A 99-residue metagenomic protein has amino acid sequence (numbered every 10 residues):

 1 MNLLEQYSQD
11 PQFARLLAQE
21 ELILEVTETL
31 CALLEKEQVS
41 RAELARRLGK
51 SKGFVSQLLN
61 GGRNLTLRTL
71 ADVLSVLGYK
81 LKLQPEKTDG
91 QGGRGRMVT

Functional and structural regions predicted by a protein language model:
M1-A32, G92-V98: N-terminal flexible/basic segments that precede or flank functional cores
L34, A45, L74: The alpha-helix within a helix-turn-helix
Q38-F54: Short alpha-helical DNA-recognition segment
S40, T66-T69: Residues that mark the N-terminal boundary/hinge immediately upstream of a DNA-recognition element
R68-Q84: DNA major-groove recognition helix of helix-turn-helix/homeodomain DNA-binding modules
P85-G92: Short amphipathic recognition helices of helix-turn-helix/homeodomain-type DNA-binding modules
